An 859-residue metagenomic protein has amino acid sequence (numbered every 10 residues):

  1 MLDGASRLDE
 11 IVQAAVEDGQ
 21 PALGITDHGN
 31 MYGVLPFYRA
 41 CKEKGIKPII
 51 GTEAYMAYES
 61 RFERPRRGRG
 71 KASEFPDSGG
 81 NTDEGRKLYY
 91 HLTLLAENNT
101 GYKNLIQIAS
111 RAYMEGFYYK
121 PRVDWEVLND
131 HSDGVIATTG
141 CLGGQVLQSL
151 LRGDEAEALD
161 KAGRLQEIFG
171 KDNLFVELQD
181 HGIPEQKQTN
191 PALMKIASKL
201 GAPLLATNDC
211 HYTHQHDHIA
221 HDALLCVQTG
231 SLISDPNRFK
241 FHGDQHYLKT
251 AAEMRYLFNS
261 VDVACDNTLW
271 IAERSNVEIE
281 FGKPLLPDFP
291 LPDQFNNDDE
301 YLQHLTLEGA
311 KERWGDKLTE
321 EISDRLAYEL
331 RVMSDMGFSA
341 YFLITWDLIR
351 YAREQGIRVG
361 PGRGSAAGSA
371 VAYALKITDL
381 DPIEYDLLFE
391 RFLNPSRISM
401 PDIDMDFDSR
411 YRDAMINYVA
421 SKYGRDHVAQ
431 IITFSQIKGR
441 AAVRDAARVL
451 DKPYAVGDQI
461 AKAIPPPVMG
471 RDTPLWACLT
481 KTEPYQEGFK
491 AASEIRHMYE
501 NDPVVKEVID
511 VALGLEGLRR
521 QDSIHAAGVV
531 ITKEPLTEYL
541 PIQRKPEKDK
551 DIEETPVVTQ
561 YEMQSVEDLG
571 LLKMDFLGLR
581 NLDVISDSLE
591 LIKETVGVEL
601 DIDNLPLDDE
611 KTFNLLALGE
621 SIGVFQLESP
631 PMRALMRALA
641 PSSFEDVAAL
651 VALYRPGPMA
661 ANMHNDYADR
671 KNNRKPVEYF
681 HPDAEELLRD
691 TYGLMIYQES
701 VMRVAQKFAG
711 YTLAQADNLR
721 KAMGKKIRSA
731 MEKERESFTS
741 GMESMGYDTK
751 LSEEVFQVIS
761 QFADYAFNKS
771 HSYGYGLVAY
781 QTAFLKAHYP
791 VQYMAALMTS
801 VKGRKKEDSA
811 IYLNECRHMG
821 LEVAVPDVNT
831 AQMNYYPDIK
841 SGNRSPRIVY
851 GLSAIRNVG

Functional and structural regions predicted by a protein language model:
M1-I25, G29-K44, Q107, R111-Q215 (+4 more regions): Domain-core and long-helix interface of multi-subunit machines
V16, P21-I25, C41-K44, Y212 (+2 more regions): Noncatalytic, beta-rich nucleic-acid-contacting surfaces in large DNA/RNA-processing enzymes
Y38, K47-E97, M194-A206, C210-D217 (+6 more regions): Phosphate/diphosphate-binding loops
Y38-C41, R64-R67, A109-A112, R152-E155 (+5 more regions): Short secondary-structure boundary/capping segments
F62-A72, D83-L88, A109, G153 (+7 more regions): Short, surface-exposed amphipathic charged segments that create phosphate/polyanion-binding patches used for binding
G85-K87, L128-H131, Q521-S523: Solvent-exposed alpha-helices and their adjacent loops that cap or buttress functional pockets in soluble metabolic
H131, Y256-E300, I460-K462, D603-P606: A short helix-loop
